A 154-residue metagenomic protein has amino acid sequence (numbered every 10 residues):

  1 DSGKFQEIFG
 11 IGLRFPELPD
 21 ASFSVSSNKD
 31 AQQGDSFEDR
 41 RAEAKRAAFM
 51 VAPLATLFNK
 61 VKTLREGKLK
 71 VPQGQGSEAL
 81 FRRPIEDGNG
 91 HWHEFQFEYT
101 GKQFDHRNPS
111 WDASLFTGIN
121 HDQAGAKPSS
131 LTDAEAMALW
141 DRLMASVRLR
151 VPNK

Functional and structural regions predicted by a protein language model:
D1, A113-K154: Surface-exposed amphipathic alpha-helical segments
D1-S36: Surface-exposed beta-loop interaction hotspot
R14-P16, S26-N28, R82, S114-F116 (+1 more regions): A structural detector for beta-sheet-dominated domains
P19-A21, Q33, E86-H91, I119-A126: Short, surface-exposed beta-strand/loop "edge" segments at domain boundaries and coil↔beta transitions
D30-H106: Signature of long, low-cysteine stretches enriched in small and polar/charged residues
G76, S110, M144: Extracellular structured ligand-interaction cores
D105-A113: Short hydrophobic/glycine-rich mini-motifs in sensory/regulatory modules that couple input to downstream signaling
